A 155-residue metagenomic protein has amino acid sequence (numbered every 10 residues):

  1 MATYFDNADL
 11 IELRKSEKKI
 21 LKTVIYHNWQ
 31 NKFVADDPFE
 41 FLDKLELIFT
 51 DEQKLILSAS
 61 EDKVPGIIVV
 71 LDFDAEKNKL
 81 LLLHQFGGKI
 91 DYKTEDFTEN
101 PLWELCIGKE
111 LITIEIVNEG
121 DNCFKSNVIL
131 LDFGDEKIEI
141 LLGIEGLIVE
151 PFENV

Functional and structural regions predicted by a protein language model:
M1-V155: Surface-exposed, interaction-prone regions used to assemble/regulate multi-protein complexes
